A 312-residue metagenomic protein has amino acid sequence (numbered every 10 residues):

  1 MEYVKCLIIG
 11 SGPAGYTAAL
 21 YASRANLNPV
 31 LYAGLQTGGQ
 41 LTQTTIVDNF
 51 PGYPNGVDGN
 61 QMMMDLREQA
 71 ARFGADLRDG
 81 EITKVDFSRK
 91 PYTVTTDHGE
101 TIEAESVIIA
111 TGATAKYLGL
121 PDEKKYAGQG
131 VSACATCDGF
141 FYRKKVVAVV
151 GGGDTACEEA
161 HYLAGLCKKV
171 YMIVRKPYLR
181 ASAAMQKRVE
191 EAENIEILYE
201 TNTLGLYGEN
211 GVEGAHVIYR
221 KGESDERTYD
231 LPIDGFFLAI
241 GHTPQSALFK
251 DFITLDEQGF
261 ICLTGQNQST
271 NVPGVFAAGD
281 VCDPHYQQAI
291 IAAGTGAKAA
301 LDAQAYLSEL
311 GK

Functional and structural regions predicted by a protein language model:
M1-I9, R24-A25, H216-S224, Y229-G235 (+4 more regions): Rossmann-like nucleotide/phosphate-binding core characteristic of flavoprotein oxidoreductases
E2-F73, C157-A183, D256: Beta1-alpha1 glycine-rich phosphate/pyrophosphate-binding loop at the start of Rossmann-like nucleotide-binding domains
Y3-K5, D79-G80, R143-K145, E200 (+1 more regions): Phosphate-coordination loops involved in phosphoryl transfer and adenosine-cofactor binding
G10, A110-T111, Y117-G119, V150 (+2 more regions): Short, well-ordered coil/turn residues at beta-beta hairpins and beta-strand->alpha-helix junctions within
G12-P13, Q36, A113-A115, D154-T155 (+1 more regions): Residue-level detector of alpha-helix initiation sites
A70-T96, T101-I102, G165-G265, A305-K312: A Rossmann-like FAD-binding core segment of flavoenzymes
L77-H98, I102-F140: Glycine/small-residue-rich loop that forms an oxyanion/phosphate-binding "nest" at active or ligand-binding sites
G119, K125-F141, I240-Q287, I291 (+2 more regions): FAD-site-proximal beta/loop scaffold in flavoenzymes
